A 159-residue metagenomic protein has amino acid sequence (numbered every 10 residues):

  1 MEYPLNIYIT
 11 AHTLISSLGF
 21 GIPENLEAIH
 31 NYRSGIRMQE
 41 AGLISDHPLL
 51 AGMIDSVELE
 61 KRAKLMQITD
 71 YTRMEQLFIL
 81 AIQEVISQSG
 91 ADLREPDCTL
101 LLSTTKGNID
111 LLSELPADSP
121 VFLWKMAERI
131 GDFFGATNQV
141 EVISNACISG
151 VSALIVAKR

Functional and structural regions predicted by a protein language model:
M1-V140, N145, R159: Conserved "HGTGT" condensation-loop signature of ketosynthase/thiolase-family condensing enzymes that catalyze
G150: Short conserved active-site loop signatures built around small residues
L154, K158: Short, conserved alpha-helix that lines the donor NDP-sugar binding/gating region of sugar-transfer enzymes
